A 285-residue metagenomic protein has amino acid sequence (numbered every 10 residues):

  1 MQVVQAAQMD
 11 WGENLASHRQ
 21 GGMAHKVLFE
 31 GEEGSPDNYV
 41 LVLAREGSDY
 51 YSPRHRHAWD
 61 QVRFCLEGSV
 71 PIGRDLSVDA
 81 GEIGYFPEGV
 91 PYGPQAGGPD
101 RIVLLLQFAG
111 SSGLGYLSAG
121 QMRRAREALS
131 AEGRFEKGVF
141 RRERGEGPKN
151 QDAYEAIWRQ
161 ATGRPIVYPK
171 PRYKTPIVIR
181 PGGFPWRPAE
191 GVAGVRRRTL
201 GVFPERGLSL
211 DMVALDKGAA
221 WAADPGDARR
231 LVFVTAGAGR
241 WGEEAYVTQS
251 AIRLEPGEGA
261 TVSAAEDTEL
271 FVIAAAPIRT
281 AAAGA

Functional and structural regions predicted by a protein language model:
M1-F64, S69-A285: Jelly-roll (double-stranded beta-helix
